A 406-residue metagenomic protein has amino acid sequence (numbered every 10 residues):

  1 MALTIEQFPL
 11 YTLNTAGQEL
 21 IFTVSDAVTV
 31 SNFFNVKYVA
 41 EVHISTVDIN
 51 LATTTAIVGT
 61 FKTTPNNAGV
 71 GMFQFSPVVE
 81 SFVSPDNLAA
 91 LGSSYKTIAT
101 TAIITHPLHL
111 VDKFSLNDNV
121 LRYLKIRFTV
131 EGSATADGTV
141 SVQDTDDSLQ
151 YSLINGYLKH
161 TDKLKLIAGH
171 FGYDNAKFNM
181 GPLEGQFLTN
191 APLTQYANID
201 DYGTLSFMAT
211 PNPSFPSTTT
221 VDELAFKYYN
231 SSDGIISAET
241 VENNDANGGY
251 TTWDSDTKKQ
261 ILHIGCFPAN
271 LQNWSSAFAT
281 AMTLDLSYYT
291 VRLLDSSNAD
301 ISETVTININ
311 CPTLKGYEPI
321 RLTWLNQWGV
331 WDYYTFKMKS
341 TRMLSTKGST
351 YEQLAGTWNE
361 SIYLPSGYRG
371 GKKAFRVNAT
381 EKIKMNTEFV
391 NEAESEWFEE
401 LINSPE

Functional and structural regions predicted by a protein language model:
M1-L284, Y289, D295-C311: Preference for solvent-exposed, low-hydrophobicity sequence contexts
A2-T4, P213, I236-D245, I261 (+2 more regions): Extracellular/virion structural assembly segments
